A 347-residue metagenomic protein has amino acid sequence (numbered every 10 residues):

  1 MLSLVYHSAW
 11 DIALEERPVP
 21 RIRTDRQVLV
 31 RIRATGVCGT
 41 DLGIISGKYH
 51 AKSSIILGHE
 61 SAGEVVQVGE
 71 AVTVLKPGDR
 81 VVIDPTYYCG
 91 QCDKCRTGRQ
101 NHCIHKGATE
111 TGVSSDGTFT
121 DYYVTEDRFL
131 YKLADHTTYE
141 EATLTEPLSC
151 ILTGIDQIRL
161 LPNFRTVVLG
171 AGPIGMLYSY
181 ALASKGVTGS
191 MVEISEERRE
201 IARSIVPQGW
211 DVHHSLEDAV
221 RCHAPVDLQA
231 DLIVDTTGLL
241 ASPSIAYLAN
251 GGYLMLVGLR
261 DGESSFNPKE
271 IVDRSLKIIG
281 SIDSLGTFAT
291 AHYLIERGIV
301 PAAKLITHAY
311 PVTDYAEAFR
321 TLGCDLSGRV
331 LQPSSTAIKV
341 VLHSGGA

Functional and structural regions predicted by a protein language model:
S3, S184, L285, A289-A347: C-terminal hydrophobic helical "lid"/dimerization subdomain of Rossmann-like NAD(P)H-dependent oxidoreductases
P20-T35, K48-D93, A134-T137: Glycine-rich beta-strand-centered segment in the early N-terminal region that forms part of a ligand/cofactor-binding
V74-P77, P162, N250: Short, flexible surface segments
R80, R165, G252-Y253, K277: Short glycine-centered segments of the SAM/dcSAM-binding site in methyltransferase folds
G90-L169: NAD(P)H dinucleotide-binding glycine-rich loop of Rossmann-like/cofactor-binding domains, especially the beta1-alpha1
T137-L216: Mid-domain Rossmann-like dinucleotide-binding core that forms the NAD(H)/NADP(H) cofactor-binding site
I158, R199-E200, I205-L276, T336: Glycine-rich cofactor phosphate-binding loops and adjacent beta1-alpha1 units of small-molecule cofactor enzyme domains
